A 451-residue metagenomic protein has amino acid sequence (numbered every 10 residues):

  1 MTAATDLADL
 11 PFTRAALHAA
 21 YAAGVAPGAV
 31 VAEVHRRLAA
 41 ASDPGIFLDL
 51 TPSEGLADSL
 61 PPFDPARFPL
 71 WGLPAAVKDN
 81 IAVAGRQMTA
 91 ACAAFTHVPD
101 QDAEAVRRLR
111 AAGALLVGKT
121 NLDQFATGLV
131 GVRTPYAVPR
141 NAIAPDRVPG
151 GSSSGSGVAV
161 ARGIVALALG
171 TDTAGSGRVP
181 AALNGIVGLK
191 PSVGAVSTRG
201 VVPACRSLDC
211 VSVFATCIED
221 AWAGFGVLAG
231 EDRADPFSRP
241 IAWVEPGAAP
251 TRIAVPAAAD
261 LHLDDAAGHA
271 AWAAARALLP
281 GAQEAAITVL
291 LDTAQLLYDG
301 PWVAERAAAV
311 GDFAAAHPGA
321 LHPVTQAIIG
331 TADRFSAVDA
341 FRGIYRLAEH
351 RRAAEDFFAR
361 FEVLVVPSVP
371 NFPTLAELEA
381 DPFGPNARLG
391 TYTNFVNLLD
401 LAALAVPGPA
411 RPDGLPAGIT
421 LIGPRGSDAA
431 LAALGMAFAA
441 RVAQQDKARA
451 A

Functional and structural regions predicted by a protein language model:
M1-T51, D446-A451: An N-terminal boundary/leader segment
A4-T5, P69-C92, P250-A254, P301-R351 (+2 more regions): Short helix-loop capping/hinge segments that flank enzyme active sites or metal/cofactor-binding pockets
V25-A32, P62, A266-A286, G311-A316 (+2 more regions): Acyltransferase
E54-D58, P62-T134: Acidic/His- and Gly-rich active-site-bordering loop/insert found across diverse amide/peptide-bond hydrolases
G72, A111, V165, W222 (+2 more regions): Glycine-rich, small-residue loops and helix-cap segments that act as flexible hinges at active-site edges
Q87-T96, D265, T374-P382: Glycine/threonine-rich flexible loop motifs
D102-A103, R107-L228, N397-G408, L415-G418: Short glycine/serine-rich loop segments
K190-A270, V442-A450: A short helix-breaking turn/cap at a secondary-structure junction
